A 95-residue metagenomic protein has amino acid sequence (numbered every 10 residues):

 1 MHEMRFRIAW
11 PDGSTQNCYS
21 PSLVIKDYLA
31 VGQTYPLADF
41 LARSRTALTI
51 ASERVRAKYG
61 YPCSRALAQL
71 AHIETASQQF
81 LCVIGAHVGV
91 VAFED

Functional and structural regions predicted by a protein language model:
M1-D95: Motif-centric detector for short Cys/His coordination patterns
